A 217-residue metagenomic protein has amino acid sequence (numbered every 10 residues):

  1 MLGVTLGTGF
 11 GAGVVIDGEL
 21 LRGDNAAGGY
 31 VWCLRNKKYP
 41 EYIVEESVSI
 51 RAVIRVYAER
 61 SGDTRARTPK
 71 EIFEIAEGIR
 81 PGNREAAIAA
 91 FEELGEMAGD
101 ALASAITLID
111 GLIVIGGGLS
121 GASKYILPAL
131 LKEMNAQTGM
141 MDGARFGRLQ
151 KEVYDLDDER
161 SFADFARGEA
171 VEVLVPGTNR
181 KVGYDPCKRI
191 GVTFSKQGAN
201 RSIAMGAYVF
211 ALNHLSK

Functional and structural regions predicted by a protein language model:
M1-R51, K181, K217: Glycine-rich phosphate-binding loop of actin/hexokinase-like ATP-binding domains
N36-K217: ATP-binding/phosphotransfer module of carbohydrate and carboxylate kinases, centering on a glycine-rich
